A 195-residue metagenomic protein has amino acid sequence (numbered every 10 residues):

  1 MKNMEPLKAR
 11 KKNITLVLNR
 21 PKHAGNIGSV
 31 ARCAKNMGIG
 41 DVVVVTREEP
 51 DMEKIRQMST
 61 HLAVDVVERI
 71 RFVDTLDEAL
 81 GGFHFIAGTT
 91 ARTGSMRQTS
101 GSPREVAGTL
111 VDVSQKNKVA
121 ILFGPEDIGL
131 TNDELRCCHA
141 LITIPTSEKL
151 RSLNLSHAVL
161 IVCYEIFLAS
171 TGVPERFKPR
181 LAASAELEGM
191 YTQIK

Functional and structural regions predicted by a protein language model:
M1-K195: Post-transcriptional modification and biogenesis factors for structured RNAs of the translation apparatus
